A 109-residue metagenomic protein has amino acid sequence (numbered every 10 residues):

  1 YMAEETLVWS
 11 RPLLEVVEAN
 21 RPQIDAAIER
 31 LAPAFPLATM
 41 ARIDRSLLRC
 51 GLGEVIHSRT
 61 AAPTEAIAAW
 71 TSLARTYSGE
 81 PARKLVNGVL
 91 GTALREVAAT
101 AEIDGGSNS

Functional and structural regions predicted by a protein language model:
Y1-S109: N-terminal interaction/assembly modules
